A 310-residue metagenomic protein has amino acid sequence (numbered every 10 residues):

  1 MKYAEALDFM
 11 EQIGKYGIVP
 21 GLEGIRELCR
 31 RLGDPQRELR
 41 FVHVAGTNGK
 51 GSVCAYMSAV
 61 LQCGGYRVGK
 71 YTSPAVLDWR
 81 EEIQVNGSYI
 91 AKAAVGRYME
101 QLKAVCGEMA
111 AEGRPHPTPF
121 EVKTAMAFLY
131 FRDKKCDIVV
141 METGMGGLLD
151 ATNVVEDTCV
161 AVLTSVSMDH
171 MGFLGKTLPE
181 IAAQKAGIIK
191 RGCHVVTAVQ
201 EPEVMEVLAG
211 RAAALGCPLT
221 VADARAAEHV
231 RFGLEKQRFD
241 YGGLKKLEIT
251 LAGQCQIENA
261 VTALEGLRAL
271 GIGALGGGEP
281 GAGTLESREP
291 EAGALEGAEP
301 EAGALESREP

Functional and structural regions predicted by a protein language model:
M1-N48, S52-R67, L77-D78, K135 (+2 more regions): N-terminal leader/targeting and accessory segments in enzymes
M1-P20, N86-G87, V139-G146, A161-F173: N-terminal-biased segments
P20, S52, F120-K123, Q184 (+1 more regions): A generic structural signal for residues located within well-ordered alpha-helices of large catalytic or ligand-binding
L22, E27-C29, D34-R37, C63-E156 (+2 more regions): ATP-dependent carboxylate-amine ligase catalytic core
L28, M57, L61, T124-F131 (+1 more regions): Buried hydrophobic packing segments
I90, K176, C255-E258: Residue-level signal for the nucleotide or nucleotide-sugar donor/cofactor binding architecture
M109-E112, K134-E142, T158-T250, A260 (+2 more regions): Acidic, Mg2+-coordinating active-site environments of NTP-dependent enzymes
A274-L275, E279-R308: Long, intrinsically disordered low-complexity tandem-repeat segments
